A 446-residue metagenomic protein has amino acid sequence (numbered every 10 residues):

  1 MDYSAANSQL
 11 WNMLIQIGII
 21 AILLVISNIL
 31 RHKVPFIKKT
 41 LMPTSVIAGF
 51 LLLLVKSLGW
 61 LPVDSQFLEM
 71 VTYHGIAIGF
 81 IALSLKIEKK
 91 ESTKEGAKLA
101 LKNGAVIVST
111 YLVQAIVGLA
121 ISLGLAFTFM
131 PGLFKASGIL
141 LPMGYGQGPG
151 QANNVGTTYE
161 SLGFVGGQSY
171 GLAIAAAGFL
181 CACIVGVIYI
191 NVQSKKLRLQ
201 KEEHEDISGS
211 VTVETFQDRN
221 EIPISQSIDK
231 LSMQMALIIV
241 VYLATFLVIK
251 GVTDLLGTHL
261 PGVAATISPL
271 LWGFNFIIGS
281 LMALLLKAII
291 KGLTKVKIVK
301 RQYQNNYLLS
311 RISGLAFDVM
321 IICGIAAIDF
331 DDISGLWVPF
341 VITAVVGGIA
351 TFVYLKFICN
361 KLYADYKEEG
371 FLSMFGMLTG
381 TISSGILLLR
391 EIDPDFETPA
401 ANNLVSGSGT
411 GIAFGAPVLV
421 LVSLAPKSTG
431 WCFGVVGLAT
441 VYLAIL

Functional and structural regions predicted by a protein language model:
M1-L14, S194-S232, G257-T258, G262-T266 (+1 more regions): Intrinsically disordered, low-complexity non-transmembrane regions of multi-pass membrane transporters
S8-I22, Q66-F80, S137, L141-P142 (+4 more regions): Structural signature of hydrophobic alpha-helical transmembrane segments
I29-S45, L61-Q66, G124, F246-K297 (+1 more regions): Flexible hinge motifs at transmembrane-helix junctions and intramembrane kinks/re-entrant loops in multi-pass membrane
K39, I87-L101, A126-K135, T157-S169 (+4 more regions): Juxtamembrane helix-boundary/capping and inter-helix hinge elements in multi-pass membrane proteins
G49-V55, E69-K98, L281-G292, S310-S334 (+1 more regions): Hydrophobic transmembrane alpha-helices of secondary-active transporters and Na+-translocating membrane complexes
K89-A120, I174, I238, Y303 (+3 more regions): Entry/N-cap segments of selected transmembrane alpha helices and their immediately preceding amphipathic helices
I121, M130-G166, Y189, H204-G209 (+1 more regions): Alpha-helical membrane segments and immediately flanking helix-loop junctions that form or couple to the substrate/ion
V319-F330, F340, A344-L446: C-terminal transmembrane helix pair
